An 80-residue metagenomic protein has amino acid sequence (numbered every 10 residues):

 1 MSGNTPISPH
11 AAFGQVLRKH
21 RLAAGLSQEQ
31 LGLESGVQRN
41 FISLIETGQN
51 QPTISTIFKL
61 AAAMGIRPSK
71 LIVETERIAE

Functional and structural regions predicted by a protein language model:
S2, P6, A62, K70-E80: Short, charged recognition helix plus adjacent turn of helix-turn-helix-like nucleic-acid-binding domains
Q15-E34, K59: Short basic helix-loop element that most often maps to the first helix and adjoining turn of HTH DNA-binding modules
L17, L31-G32, I42-I45, L71: Conserved hydrophobic/aromatic packing and binding residues within compact polymer-binding modules
G36-N50: Recognition helix of helix-turn-helix/homeodomain-like DNA-binding domains that insert into the DNA major groove
Q49-K59: Short, basic-rich loop-to-helix N-cap that marks the start of a DNA-contacting helix
